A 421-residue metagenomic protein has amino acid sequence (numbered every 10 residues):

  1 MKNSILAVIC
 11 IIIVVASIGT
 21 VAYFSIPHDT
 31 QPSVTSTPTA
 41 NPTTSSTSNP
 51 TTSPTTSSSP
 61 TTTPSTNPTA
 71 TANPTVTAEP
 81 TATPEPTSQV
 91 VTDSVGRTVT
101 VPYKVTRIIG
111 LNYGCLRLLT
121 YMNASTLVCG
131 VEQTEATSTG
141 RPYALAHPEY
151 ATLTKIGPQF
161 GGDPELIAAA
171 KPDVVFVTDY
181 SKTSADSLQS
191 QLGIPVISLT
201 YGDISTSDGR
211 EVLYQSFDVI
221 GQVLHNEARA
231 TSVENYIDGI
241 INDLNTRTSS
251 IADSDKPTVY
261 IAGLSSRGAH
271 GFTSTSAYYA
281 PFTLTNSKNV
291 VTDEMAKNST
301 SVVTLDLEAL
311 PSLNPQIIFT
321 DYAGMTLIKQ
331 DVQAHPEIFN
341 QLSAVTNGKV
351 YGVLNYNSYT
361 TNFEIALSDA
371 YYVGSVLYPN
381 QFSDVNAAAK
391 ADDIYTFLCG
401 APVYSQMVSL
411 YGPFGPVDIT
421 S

Functional and structural regions predicted by a protein language model:
M1-T83: Secretory targeting signatures
S94-G96, L153-E165, A296-L307: Short helix-initiation/N-cap motifs at beta->coil->alpha
T98, S184-A185, S190-G268, K349-Y411 (+1 more regions): Extracytoplasmic substrate-binding proteins
R107-L111, C129-E132, V174-T178, V196-T200 (+4 more regions): Structural recognition of the beta-strand scaffold that forms the well-ordered cores of secreted hydrolase catalytic
I109-A170, V174-Y180, S287-D293: A short, structured surface patch at a secondary-structure boundary
G161-P172, I237, T304-N314: Short helices/loops that flank or line small-molecule/ion binding pockets
S274-S301: Alpha-helical, coiled-coil/dimerization segments enriched in small aliphatic residues
V291-A309, N314-F339: Pocket-lining segment of extracytoplasmic ligand-binding domains
